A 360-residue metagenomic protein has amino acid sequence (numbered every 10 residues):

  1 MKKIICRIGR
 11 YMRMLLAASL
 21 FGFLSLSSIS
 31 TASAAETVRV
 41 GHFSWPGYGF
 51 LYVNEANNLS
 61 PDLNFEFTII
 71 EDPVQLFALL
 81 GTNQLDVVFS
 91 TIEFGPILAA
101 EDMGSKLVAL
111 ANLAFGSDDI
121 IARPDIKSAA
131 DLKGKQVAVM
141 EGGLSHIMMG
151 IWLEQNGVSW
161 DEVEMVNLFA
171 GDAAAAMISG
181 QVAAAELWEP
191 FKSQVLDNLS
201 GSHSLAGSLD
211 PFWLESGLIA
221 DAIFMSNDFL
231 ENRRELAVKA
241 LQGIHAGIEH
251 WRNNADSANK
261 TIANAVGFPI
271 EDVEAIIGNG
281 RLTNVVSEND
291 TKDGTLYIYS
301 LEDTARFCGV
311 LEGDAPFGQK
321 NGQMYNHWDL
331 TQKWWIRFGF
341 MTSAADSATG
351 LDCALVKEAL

Functional and structural regions predicted by a protein language model:
M1-Y11: N-terminal secretory signal peptides that target proteins for export/translocation
M14-S27: Bacterial N-terminal signal peptides
S28-A34: Sec/Tat signal peptide C-region and signal peptidase I cleavage site
E36-E189, S193-L196, G201-S208, S216-G217: Short, glycine-/small- and polar/acidic-enriched structural segments that line small-molecule recognition paths
L107, M165, W251-I262, A345-S347: Surface-exposed patches in mature extracellular/periplasmic domains of secreted proteins
D119-I121, A222-M225, F229-L230: Short glycine- and hydrophobic/aromatic-rich loop-to-beta-strand nucleating segment in the catalytic cores
N232-R337: Secondary-structure end/capping motifs
N321-L360: Conserved C-terminal helix/tail region of periplasmic/extracytoplasmic solute-binding proteins
